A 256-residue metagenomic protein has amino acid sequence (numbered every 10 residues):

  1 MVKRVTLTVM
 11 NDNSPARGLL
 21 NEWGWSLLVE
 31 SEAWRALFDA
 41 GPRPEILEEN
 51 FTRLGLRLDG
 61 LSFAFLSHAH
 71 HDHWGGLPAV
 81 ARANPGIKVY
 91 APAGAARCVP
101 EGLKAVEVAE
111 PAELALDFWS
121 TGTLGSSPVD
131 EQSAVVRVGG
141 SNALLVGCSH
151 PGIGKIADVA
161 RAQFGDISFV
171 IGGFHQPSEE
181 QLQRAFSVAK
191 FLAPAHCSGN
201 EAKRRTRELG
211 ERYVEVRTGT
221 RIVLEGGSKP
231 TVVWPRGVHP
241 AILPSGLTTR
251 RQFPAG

Functional and structural regions predicted by a protein language model:
V2-P15, L114-G122: Short Pro/Gly-enriched beta-strand edge/turn motifs at strand-loop
V5-L54, E131-V146: Conserved beta-strand hairpin/beta-sheet module of binuclear metal-dependent hydrolase folds, prominently
N11-S14, A40-P42, A69, G94-A95 (+4 more regions): Active-site metal-binding loops of divalent metal-dependent hydrolases
W25, L37, V106-F164: Catalytic core of the metallo-beta-lactamase
E45-Y90, R161-V170, S187-F191: Active-site metal-binding motif and surrounding structural segment of the metallo-beta-lactamase
H73-G76, N142-L144, C148-E225: Cap/insert and terminal regions of metallo-dependent hydrolase folds
Y90-Q132, G139, R207, V214-L243: Metallo-beta-lactamase
L243-G256: Long, low-complexity, intrinsically disordered segments
